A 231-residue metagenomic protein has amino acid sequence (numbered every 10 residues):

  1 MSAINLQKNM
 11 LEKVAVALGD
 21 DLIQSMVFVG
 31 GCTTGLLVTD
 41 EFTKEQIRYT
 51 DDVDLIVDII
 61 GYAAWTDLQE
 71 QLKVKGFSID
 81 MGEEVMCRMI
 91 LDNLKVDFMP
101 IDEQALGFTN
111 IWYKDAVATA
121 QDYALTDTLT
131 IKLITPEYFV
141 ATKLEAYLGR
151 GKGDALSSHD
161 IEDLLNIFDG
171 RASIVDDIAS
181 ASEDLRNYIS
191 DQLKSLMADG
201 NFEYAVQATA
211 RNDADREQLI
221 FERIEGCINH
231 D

Functional and structural regions predicted by a protein language model:
M1-D231: Compositionally biased terminal segments of proteins
